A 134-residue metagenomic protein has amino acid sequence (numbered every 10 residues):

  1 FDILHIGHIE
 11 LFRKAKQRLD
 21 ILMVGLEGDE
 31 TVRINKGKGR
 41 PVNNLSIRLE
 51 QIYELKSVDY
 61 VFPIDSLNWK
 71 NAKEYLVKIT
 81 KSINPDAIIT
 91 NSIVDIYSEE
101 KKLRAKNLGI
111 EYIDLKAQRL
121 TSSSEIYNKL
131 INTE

Functional and structural regions predicted by a protein language model:
F1-E134: Nucleotidyltransferase catalytic core that binds NTPs
